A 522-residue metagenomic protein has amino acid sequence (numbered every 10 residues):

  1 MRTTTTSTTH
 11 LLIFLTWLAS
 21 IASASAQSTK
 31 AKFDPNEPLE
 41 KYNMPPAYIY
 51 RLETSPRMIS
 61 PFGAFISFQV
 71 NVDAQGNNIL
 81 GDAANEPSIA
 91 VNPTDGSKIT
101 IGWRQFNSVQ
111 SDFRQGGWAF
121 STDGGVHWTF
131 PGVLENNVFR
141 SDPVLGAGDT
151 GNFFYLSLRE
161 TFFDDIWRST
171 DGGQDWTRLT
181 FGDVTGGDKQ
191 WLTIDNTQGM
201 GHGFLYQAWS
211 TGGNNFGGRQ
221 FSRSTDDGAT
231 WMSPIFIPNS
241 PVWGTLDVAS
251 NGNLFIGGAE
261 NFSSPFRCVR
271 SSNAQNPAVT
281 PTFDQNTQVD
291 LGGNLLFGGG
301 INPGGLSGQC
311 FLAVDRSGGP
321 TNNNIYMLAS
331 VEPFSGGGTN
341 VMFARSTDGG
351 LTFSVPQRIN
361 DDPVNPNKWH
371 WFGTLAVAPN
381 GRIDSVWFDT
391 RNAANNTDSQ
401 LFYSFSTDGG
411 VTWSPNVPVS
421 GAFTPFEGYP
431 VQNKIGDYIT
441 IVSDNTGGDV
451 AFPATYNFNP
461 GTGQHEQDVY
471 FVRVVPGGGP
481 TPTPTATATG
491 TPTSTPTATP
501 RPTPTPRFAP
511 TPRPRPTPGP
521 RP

Functional and structural regions predicted by a protein language model:
M1-R2, P520-P522: Accessible peptide chain termini
R2-L12: Bacterial N-terminal signal peptides that target proteins for export
T5, S20, N273, D348 (+4 more regions): Sequence-pattern detector for short linear motifs and compositional/periodic biases rather than a specific fold
H10-I21: Bacterial N-terminal signal peptides
A22-A26: Sec/Tat signal peptide C-region and signal peptidase I cleavage site
Q27-T481: C-terminal PAP-associated
G479-R521: Ser/Thr-rich, Proline-interspersed low-complexity disordered segments
